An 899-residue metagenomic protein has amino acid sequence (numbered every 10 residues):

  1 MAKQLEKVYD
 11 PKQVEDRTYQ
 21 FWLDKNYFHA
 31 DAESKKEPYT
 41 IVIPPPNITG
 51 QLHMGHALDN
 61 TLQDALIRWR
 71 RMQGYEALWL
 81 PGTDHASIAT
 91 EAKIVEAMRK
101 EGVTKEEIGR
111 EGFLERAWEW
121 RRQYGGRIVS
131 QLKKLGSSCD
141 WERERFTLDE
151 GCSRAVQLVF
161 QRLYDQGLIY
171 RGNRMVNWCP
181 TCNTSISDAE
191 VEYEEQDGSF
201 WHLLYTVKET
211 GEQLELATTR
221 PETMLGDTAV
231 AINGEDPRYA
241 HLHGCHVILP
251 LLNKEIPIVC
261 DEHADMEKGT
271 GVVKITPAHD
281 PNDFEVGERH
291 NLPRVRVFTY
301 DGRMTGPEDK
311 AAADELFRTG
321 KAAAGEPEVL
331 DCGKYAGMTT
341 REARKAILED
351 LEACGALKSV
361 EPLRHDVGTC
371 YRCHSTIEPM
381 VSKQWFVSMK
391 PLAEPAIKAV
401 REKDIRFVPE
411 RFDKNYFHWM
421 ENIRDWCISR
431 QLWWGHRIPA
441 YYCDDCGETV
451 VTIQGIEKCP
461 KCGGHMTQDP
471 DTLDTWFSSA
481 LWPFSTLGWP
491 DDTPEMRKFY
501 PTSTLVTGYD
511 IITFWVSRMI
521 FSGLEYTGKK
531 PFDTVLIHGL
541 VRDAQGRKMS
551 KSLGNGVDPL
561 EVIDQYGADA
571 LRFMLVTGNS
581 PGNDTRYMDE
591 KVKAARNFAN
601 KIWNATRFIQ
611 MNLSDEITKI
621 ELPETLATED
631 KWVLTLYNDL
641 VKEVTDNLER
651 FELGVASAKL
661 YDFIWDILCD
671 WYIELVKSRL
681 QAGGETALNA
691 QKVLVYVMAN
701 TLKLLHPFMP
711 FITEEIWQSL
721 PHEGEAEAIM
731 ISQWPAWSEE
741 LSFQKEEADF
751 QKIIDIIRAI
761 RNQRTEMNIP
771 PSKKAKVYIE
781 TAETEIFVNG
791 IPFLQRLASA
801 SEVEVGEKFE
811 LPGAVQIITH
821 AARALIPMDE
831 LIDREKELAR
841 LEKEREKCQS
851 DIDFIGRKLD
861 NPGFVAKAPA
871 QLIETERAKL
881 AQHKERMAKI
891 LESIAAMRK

Functional and structural regions predicted by a protein language model:
M1-M54, A77, Y371, I602: Non-catalytic terminal extensions that flank enzyme cores
K3, V8, R17, D24-K25 (+11 more regions): Residue patterns forming the tRNA-binding/recognition surfaces of aminoacyl-tRNA synthetases and related DALR
D31-I94, T147, V156, L216-T218 (+6 more regions): N-terminal catalytic cores of NTP/NDP-binding nucleotidyl/phosphoryl-transfer enzymes
S34-K36, P44-P45, L78-E91, E144-C152 (+4 more regions): Short, solvent-exposed turn/loop segments enriched in Gly/Ser/Thr/Pro and often Arg
A57-A65, L214-P250, V273-D280, H290-F298 (+3 more regions): Extended active-site and interfacial segments that coordinate phosphate-rich ligands in large catalytic machineries
R68-E76, A97-R110, S130, K134-C139 (+17 more regions): Secondary-structure transition/capping motifs at alpha-helix termini and the adjoining loop/turn into the next element
H202, H418-F477, L481, E525-A568 (+2 more regions): Feature 926 captures the class I aminoacyl-tRNA synthetase adenylation module centered on the KMSKS loop
L252-V259, Q468-Y500, D666-I673: Active-site-adjacent "gating/activation" loops or surface patches in catalytic cores
